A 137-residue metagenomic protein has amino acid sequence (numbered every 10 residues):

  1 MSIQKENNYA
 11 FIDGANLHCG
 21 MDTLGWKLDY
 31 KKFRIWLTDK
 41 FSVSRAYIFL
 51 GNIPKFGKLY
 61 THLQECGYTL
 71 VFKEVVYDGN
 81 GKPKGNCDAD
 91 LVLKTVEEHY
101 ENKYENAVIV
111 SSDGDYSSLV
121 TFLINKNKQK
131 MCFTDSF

Functional and structural regions predicted by a protein language model:
M1-C87, T121, Q129, S136-F137: Domain-level signal for Mg2+-assisted phosphodiester chemistry and nucleotide/NA-binding surfaces in nucleic-acid
L17, V92-K94, L119: A generic signature of intrinsically disordered, low-complexity regions enriched in glycine/proline and charged/polar
K32-F33, D90-K94, D115: Well-ordered alpha-helical segments embedded in enzymatic catalytic cores
G81-V110: Internal catalytic-core helix/loop-beta-alpha segment that presents or stabilizes conserved functional determinants
E101-F137: Active-site histidine-anchored catalytic micro-motif
